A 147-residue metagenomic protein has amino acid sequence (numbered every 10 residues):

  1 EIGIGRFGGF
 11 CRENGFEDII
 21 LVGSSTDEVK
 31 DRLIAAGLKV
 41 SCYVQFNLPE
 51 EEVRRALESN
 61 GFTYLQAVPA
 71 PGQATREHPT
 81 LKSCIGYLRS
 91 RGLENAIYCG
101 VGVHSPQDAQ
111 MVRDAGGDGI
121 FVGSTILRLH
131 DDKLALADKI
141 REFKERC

Functional and structural regions predicted by a protein language model:
E1-R12, S24-R32: N-terminal active-site wall of soluble small-molecule enzyme domains
G3-G8, E77-I85, L136-K139: Charged helix-capping and loop-helix junction motifs
G5-F7, L48-E58, C99, V103-I120: Catalytic cores of alpha/beta
N14-V29, Y64-A74, A115-L136: Glycine-rich phosphate-binding active-site loops on the catalytic face of alpha/beta enzymes
I19-L21, V40-V44, T63-L65, N95-V101 (+1 more regions): Hydrophobic faces of well-ordered beta-strands that scaffold small-molecule active sites in alpha/beta enzyme cores
S24, Y43-N47, V68-A70, G100-P106 (+1 more regions): Active-site beta-loop-alpha junctions enriched in small/polar residues
E52-R89, L129-D131: Glycine/Thr-rich beta-alpha phosphate-binding loop at enzyme active sites
G86-Y87, G92-N95, H104-C147: Alpha/beta catalytic cores of nucleotide-metabolism and tRNA/nucleoside-modifying enzymes
